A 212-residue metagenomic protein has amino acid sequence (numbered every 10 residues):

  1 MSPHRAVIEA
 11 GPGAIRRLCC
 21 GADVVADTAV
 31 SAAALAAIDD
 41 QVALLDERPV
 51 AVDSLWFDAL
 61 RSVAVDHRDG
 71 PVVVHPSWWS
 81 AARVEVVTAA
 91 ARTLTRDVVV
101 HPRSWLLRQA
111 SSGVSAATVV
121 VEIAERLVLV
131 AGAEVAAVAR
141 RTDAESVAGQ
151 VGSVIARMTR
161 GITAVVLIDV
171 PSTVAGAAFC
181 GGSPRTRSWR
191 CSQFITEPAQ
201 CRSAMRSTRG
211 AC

Functional and structural regions predicted by a protein language model:
M1-H75, A82-A91, A136-R160: Conserved phosphate-binding loops in N-terminal lobes of ATP-dependent enzymes of the actin/Hsp70/sugar-kinase
T28, A51, P102, Q193-T196: Helix N-cap / beta->alpha transition motif
V74-S77, I168-D169: Short beta-strand/turn micro-motifs composed of small residues that flank or help shape donor/cofactor-binding pockets
P76-W79, V174: A generic structural signal for short coil/turn motifs at secondary-structure boundaries
V84-G176, P184-Q193: Small-residue (GG/TT-enriched) beta-loop-alpha framework at ligand/catalytic clefts
A110-S111, R202-A204: Short, charged, surface-exposed secondary-structure boundary motifs
R206-C212: C-terminal single-pass membrane-anchor helix
